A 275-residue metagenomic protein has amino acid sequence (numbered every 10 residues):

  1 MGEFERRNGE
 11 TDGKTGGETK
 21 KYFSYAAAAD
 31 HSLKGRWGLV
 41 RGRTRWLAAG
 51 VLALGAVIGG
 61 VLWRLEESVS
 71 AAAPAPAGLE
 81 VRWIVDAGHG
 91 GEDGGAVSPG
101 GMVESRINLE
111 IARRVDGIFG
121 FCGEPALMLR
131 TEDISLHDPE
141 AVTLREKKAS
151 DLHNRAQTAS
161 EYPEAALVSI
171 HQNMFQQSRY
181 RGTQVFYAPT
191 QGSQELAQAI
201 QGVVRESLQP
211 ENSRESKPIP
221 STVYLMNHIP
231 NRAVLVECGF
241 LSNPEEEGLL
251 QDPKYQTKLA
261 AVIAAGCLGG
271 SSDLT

Functional and structural regions predicted by a protein language model:
G2-T275: Catalytic-site microenvironment of enzymes that process N-acetyl-hexosamine-containing cell-wall polysaccharides
